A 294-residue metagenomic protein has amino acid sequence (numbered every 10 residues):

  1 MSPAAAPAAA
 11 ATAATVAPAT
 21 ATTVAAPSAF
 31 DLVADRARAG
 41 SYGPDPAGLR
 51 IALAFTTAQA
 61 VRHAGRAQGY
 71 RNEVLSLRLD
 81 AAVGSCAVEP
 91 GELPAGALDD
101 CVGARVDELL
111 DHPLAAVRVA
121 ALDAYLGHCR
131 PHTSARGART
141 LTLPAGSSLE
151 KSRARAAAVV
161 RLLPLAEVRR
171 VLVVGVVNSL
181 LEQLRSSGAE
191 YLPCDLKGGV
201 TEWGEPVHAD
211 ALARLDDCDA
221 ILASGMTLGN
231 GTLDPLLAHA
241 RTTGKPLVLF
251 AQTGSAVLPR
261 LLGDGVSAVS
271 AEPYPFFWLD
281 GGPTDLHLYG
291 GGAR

Functional and structural regions predicted by a protein language model:
S2-A5, A21-N178, T284: Electropositive, gly/pro-rich neighborhoods at or near active sites that engage anionic ligands
A166, L215-D216, A238-G244: Short, conserved loop/helix-junction motifs that constitute active-site signature segments in enzyme catalytic cores
R170, D219-A220: Structural motif
Q183-L184, T232-H239, R260-L261: A short acidic, amphipathic alpha-helical/loop segment
G188-A189, T242-P246: A short helix->loop->beta-strand "cap" motif at the edges of active sites that frequently abuts
G188-T201: NAD(P)-binding Rossmann-fold cofactor-contacting core
E205-D217: Short acidic low-complexity segments
K245-R294: C-terminal functional extensions of proteins
